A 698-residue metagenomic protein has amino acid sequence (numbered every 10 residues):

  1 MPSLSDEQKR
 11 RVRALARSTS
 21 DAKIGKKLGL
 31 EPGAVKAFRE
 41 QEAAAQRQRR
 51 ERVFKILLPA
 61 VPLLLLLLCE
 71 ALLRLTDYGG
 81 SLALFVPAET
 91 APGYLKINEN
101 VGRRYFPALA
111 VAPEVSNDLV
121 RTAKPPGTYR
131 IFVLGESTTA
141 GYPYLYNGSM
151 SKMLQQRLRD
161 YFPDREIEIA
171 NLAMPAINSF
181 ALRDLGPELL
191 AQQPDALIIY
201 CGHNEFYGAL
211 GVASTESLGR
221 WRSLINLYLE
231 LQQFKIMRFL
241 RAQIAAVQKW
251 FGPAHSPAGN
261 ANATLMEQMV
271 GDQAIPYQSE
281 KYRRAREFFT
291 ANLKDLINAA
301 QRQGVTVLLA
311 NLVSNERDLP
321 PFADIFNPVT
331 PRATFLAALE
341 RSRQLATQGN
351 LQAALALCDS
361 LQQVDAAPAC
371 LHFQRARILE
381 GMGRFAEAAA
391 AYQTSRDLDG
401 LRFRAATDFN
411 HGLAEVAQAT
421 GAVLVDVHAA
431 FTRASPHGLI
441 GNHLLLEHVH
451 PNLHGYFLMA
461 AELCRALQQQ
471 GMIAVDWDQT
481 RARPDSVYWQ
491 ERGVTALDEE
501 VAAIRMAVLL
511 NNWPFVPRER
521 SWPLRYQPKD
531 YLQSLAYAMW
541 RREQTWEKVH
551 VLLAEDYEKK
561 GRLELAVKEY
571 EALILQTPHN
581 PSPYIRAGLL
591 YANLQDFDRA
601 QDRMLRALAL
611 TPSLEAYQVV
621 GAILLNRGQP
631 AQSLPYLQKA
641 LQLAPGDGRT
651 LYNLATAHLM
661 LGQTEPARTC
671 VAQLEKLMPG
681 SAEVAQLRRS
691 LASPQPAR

Functional and structural regions predicted by a protein language model:
G79-F162, A434: Membrane/wall-proximal cationic-aromatic binding patches
G148, H203-E415, A419, V427-N442 (+3 more regions): Serine-dependent acyl-ester chemistry module
P194, D365-A367, G400, Q544 (+4 more regions): Short coil turns that delineate tetratricopeptide repeat
T334-F335, P368-C370, E547, P581-S582 (+3 more regions): Helix-start (N-cap) detector for alpha-helical repeat units in TPR-like alpha-solenoids, especially tetratricopeptide
T347, G381, K559, N593 (+3 more regions): Register position in tetratricopeptide repeats
Q374, L552, R586, V619-V620 (+2 more regions): Canonical tetratricopeptide repeat
